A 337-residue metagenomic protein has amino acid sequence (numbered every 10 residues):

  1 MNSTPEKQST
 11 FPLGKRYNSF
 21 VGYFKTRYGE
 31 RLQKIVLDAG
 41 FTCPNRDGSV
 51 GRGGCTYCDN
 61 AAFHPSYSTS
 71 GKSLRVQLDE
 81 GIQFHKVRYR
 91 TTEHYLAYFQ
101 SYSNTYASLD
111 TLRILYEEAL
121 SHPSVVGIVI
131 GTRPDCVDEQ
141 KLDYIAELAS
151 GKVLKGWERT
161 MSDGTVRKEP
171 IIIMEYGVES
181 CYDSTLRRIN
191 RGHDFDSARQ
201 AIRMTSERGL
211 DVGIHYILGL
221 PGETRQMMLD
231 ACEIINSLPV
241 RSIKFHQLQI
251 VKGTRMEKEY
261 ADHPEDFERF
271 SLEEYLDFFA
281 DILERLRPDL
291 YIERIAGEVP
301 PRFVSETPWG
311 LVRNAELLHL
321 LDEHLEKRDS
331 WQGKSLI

Functional and structural regions predicted by a protein language model:
M1-G22, Y28-Q33, I250-I337: Auxiliary Fe-S-binding modules of radical SAM enzymes
M1-L96: N-terminal [4Fe-4S]-dependent radical SAM core
Q33-L37, Y95-A97, I128-I130, I172-Y176 (+3 more regions): Hydrophobic faces of well-ordered beta-strands that scaffold small-molecule active sites in alpha/beta enzyme cores
C55, E118-V125, D230-F245, L317-S330: Structural recognition of alpha->loop->beta junctions
A61-G81, H85-L109, S124-V137, P170-A198 (+1 more regions): Core AdoMet radical
L109-E117, D138-A149, M228: Distinct, well-ordered alpha-helical segments
G127-I130, D138-I217: Radical SAM/AdoMet-radical enzyme domain recognition
D196-M256, E273-A296: Conserved C-terminal portion of the radical SAM core fold that forms the substrate/S-adenosylmethionine-binding
